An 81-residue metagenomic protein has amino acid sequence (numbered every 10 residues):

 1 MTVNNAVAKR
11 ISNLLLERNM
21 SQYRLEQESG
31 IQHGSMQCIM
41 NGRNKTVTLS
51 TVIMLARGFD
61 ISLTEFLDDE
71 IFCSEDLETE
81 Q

Functional and structural regions predicted by a protein language model:
M1-S21: A short, Lys/Arg-rich alpha-helix, primarily the initiator
L15, E26, A56: The alpha-helix within a helix-turn-helix
L15, M40, T51, L67: DNA major-groove recognition helix of helix-turn-helix
L16, G30, N41, I71: Residue-level detection of the helix-turn-helix DNA-binding "recognition helix"
M20-C38: Short alpha-helical DNA-recognition segment
C38, L67-Q81: Short, charged recognition helix plus adjacent turn of helix-turn-helix-like nucleic-acid-binding domains
R43-R57: Short, basic-rich loop-to-helix N-cap that marks the start of a DNA-contacting helix
